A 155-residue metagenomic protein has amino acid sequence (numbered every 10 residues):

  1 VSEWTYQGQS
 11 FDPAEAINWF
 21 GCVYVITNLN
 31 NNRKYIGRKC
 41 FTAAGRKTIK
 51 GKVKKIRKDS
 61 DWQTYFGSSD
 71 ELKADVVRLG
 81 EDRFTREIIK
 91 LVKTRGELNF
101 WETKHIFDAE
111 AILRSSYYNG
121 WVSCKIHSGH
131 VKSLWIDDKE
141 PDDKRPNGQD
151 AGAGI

Functional and structural regions predicted by a protein language model:
V1-G154: Structure-specific nucleic-acid interaction/processing domains
